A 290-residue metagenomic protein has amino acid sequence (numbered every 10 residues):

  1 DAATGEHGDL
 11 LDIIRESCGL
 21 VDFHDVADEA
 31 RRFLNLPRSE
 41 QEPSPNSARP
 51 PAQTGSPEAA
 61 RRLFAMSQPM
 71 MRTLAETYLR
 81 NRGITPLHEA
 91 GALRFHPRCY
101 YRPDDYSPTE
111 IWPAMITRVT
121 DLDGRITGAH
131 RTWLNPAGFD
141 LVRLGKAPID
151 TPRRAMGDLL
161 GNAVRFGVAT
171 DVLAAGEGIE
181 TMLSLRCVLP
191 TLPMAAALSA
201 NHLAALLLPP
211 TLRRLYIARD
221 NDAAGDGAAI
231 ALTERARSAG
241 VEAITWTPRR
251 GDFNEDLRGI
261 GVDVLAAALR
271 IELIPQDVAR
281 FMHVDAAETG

Functional and structural regions predicted by a protein language model:
D1, I14, L79, T117 (+5 more regions): Terminal peptide-recognition signature
D1-P86, A223-A229, E234-R237, A243-I244 (+1 more regions): Non-catalytic accessory segments of DNA primases and related replication-initiation nucleases
G5-L10, V21, F139, T170-A174 (+1 more regions): TOPRIM fold recognition
R38, R98-Y106, F139-D140, N254-R258: Short, solvent-exposed polar/charged micro-motifs at secondary-structure junctions
T85-E110: Short, basic/aromatic recognition patches
L93, V164, F253: Short clusters of hydrophobic/aromatic residues that line enzyme substrate/ligand-binding pockets
R102-P210: Phosphate-handling DNA/RNA-contact segment within nucleic-acid enzymes
